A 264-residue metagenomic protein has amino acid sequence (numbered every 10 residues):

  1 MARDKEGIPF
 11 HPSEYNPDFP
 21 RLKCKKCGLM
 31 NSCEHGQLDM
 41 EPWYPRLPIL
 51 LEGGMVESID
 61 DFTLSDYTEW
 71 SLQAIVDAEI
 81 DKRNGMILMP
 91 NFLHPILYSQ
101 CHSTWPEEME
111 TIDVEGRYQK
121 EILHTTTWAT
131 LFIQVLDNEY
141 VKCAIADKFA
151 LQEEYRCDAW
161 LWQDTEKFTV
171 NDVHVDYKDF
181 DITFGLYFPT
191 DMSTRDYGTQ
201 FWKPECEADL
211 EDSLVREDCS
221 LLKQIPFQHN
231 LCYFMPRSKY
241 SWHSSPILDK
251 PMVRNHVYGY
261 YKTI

Functional and structural regions predicted by a protein language model:
M1, N31: Cys/His-rich microdomains that often coordinate metals
D4, P45, D113, R254-Y258: Short microdomains enriched in Cys/His and/or Lys/Arg
G7-I8: Acidic interaction surfaces
H11-F19: Short, flexible, mixed-charge glycine/proline-rich loop motifs that serve as phosphate/nucleic-acid-contacting
F19, K26-L29, M40-K82, L210: Fe(II)/2-oxoglutarate
K25-K26, H35: Short, cysteine/histidine-rich loop/knuckle motifs that typically chelate Zn2+
E57-K148: Non-heme Fe(II)/2-oxoglutarate
T125, I133-Q134, K142-I264: Catalytic core of non-heme Fe(II) oxygenases with the double-stranded beta-helix
